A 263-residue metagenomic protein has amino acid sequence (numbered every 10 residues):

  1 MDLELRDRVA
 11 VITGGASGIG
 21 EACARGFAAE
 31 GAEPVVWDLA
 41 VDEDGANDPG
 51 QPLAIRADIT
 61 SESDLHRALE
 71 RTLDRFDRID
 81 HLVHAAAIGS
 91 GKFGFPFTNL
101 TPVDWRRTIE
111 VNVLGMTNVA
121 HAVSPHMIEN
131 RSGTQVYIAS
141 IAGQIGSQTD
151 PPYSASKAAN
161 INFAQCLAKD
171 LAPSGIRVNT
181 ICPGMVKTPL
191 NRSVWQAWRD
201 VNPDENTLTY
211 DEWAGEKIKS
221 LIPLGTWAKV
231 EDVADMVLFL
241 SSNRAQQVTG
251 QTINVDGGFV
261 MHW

Functional and structural regions predicted by a protein language model:
L3-V35: Canonical Rossmann dinucleotide-binding motif of NAD(H)/NADP(H)-dependent dehydrogenases/reductases, specifically
G89, G94, I145, S220 (+2 more regions): Short C-terminal tail/terminal secondary-structure segment of NAD(P)H-dependent dehydrogenase/reductase domains
F93-F97, T101-R106, I218: Substrate-binding pocket helix/loop in short-chain dehydrogenase/reductase
A120, S156, A164: Active-site helix of classical SDR
P125, K169-P173, Q246: Alpha-helical segment proximal to the catalytic Tyr-Lys
S140: Residue(s) in the substrate-gating loop at a strand-loop-helix junction that position the organic substrate next
T180, P203-V248, G257: C-terminal helical subdomain
